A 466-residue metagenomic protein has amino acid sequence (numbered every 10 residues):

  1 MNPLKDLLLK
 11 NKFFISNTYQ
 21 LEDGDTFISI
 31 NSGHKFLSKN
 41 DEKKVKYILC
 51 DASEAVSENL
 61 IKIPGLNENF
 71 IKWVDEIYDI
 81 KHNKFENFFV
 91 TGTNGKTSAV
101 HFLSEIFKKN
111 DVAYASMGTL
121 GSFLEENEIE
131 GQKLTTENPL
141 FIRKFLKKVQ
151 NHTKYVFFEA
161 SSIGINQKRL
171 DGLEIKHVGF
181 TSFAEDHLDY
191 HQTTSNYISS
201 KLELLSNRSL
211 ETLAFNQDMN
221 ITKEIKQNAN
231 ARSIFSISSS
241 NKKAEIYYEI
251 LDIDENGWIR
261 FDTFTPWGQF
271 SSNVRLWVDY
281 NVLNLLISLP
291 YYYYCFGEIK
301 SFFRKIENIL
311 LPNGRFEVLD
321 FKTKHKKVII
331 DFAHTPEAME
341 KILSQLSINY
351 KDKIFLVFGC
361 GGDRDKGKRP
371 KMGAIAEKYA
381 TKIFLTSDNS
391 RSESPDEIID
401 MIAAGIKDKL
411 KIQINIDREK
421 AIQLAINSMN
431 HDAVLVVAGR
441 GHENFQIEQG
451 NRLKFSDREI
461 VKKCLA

Functional and structural regions predicted by a protein language model:
M1-I77, N220, Y247-D252, W277-D279 (+2 more regions): N-terminal leader/targeting and accessory segments in enzymes
Q20, T265-K382, A404: Nucleotide phosphate-binding/pyrophosphate-handling subdomain across enzymes that bind or process nucleotide phosphates
D25, N40, W73, V90 (+13 more regions): Residue-level signal for inorganic ion chemistry
K46-A52, G179, L213-D218, V357-F358 (+1 more regions): Short internal beta-strands
I48, E54, G373-H431: C-terminal helical cap/extension that packs against the catalytic core of soluble nucleotide-cofactor enzymes
L49-A52, A229-E255, V274-D279, F303-N308 (+2 more regions): Beta-strand->loop->alpha-helix junctions that form or flank phosphate-binding loops in nucleotide-handling enzymes
D75-S122, N127-E128: Walker A (P-loop) phosphate-binding motif
E130, L134-N138, R143-I225: Flexible active-site lid/hinge loop adjacent to a nucleotide/diphosphate and Mg2+-phosphate binding pocket
